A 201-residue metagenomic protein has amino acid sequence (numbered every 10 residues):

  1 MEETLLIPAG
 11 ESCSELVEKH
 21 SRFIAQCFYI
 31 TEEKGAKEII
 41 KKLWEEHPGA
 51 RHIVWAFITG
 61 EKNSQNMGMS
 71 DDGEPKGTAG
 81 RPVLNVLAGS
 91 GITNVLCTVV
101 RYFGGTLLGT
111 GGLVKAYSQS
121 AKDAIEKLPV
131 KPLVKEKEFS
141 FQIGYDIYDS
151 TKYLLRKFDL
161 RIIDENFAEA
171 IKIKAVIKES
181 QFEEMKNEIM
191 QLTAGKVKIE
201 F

Functional and structural regions predicted by a protein language model:
M1-G77, E200: C-terminal regulatory domains involved in ligand/effector binding and gene-expression control
Q26, I53-W55, N94-C97, E138 (+1 more regions): Structural motif
A79-K127: Active-site beta-strand/loop microenvironment that shapes enzyme catalytic pockets
P129-Y145, I173: Short glycine-/aliphatic-rich beta-strand segments at the starts of folded cytosolic domains
Q142-L160: Short amphipathic alpha-helix segments
T151-K157, E184-T193: Short amphipathic alpha-helices in soluble, non-transmembrane regions that often serve as interface/regulatory elements
I162-N166, T193-F201: Conserved short beta-strand edge segments in small beta-sheet-based binding/regulatory domains
A175, Q181-E184: Terminal, non-globular segments
